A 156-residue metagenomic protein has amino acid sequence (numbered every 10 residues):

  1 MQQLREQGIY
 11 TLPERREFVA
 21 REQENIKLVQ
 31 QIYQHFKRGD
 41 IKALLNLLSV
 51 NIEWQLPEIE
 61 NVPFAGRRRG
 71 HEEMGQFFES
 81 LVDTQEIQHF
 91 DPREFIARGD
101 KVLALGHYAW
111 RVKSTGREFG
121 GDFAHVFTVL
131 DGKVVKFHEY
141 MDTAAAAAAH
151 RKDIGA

Functional and structural regions predicted by a protein language model:
M1-V50, R151-A156: Short, low-complexity N-terminal intrinsically disordered segments enriched in polar/charged residues
L4-R5, D122-A148: Short beta-strand edge/turn micro-motifs at domain boundaries
V29, L44-L45, I52, G70 (+4 more regions): Hydrophobic pocket/interface hotspot
L48-S49, Y108-W110, H125, M141: Short beta-strand segments enriched in hydrophobic/aromatic residues within well-folded beta-rich domains
S49-G99: A solvent-exposed, acidic/Ser-Thr-rich amphipathic alpha-helical stretch
H89-F90, E118-H125: Short, surface-exposed coil-to-beta transition loops
D100-Y108: A short hydrophobic beta-strand element
W110-G120: Short, cysteine-centered beta-strand-loop-beta hairpins and adjacent loop/turn segments enriched in charged/polar
